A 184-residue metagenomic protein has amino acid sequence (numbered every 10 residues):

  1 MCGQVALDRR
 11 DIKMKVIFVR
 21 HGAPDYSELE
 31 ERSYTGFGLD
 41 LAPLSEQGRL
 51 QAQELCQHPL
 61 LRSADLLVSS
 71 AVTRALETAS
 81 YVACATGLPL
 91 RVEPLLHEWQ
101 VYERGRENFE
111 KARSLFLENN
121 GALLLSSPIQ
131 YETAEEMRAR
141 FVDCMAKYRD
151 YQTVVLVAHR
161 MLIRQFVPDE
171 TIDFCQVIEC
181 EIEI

Functional and structural regions predicted by a protein language model:
Q4-K13: Short, Lys/Arg-enriched N-terminal segments with co-localized hydrophobic residues within the first ~10-30 amino acids
K15-R91, I178: Active-site-proximal alpha-helix that buttresses catalytic centers in soluble enzyme cores
E28-L29, S33, G38-P43, C84-R140: Phosphate-handling substructures
E28-L29, T78-A79, Y102, Q165-P168: Short glycine-/acidic-enriched loop or helix-start segments at secondary-structure transitions that form or flank
A52-H58, M137-C144: A short, well-structured juxtamembrane/interface segment
S69-T73, L95, V157-M161: Short, well-ordered beta-to-alpha junction loops that form the rim of enzyme active sites and present histidine/acidic
L76, A139-I184: Active-site-adjacent alpha-helix immediately C-terminal to a catalytic or transition-state-stabilizing loop
